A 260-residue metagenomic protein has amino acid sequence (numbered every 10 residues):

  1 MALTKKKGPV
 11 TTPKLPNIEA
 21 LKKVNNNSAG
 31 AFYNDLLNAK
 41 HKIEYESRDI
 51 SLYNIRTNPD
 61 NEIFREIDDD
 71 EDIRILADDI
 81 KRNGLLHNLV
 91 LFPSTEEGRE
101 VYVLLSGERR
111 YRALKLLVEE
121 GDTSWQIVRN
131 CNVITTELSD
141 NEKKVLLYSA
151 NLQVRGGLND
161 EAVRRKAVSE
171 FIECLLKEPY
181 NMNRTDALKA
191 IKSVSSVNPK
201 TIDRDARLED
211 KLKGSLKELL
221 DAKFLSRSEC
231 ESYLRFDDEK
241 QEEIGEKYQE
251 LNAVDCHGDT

Functional and structural regions predicted by a protein language model:
A2-V133: Short, charged/polar connector segments at secondary-structure boundaries
S28-F32, D72-I75, K143, L147 (+4 more regions): Exposed alpha-helical structural elements
A29, R184-A187, R227, Q241: Short amphipathic alpha-helical segments that mediate assembly, nucleic-acid/protein binding, or membrane association
I50, K143, L147, L220: Residue-level signal for pocket-adjacent positions within structured domains
R65, R112-D210: Amphipathic, charge-rich alpha-helical segments that serve as recognition/docking helices
L85-H87, Q153, Q241, Q249: Glutamine-centric residue-chemistry signal
S124, V128, V168, C174 (+1 more regions): Amphipathic alpha-helical "recognition" segments
